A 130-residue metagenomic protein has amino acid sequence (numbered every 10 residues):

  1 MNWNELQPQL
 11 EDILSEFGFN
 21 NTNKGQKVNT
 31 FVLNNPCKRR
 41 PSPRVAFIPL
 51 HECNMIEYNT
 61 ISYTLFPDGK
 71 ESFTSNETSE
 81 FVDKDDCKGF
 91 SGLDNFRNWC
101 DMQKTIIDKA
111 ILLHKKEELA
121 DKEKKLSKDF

Functional and structural regions predicted by a protein language model:
M1, S15-F17, N29, V45 (+4 more regions): Short non-domain terminal segments
M1-R39: Negatively charged, low-complexity tracts enriched in Asp/Glu with abundant Ser/Thr
E5, E11, E16, E52 (+5 more regions): Glutamate identity and glutamate-enriched acidic tracts
Q7, E11-G18, R97-K104, D108-I111 (+1 more regions): Residue-level detector of alpha-helical secondary structure
Q7, Q26, E71-S72, D83-K88 (+2 more regions): Generic detector of bulky aromatic hydrophobic side chains
C37-T105: Intrinsically disordered, low-complexity regulatory segments enriched in Ser/Thr/Pro and charged residues
L112-F130: Short acidic, low-complexity intrinsically disordered linear motifs used for protein-protein interactions
